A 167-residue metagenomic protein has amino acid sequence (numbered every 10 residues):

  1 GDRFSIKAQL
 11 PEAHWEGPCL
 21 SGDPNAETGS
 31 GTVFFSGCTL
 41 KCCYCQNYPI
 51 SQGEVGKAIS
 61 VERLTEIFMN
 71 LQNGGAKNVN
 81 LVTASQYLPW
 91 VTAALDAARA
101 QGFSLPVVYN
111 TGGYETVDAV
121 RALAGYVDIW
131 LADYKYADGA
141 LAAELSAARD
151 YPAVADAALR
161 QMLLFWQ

Functional and structural regions predicted by a protein language model:
D2-G125, I129, G139: Conserved Radical SAM active-site core
I59, Q86, S146-V154: Alpha-helix N-cap and loop-to-helix initiation/capping positions
A100-S104, D150-A155: Short, structured secondary-structure boundary patches
K135-Y136: A short SAM/SAH-binding and catalytic strip from SAM-dependent methyltransferases
V154-Q167: Conserved C-terminal portion of the radical SAM core fold that forms the substrate/S-adenosylmethionine-binding
